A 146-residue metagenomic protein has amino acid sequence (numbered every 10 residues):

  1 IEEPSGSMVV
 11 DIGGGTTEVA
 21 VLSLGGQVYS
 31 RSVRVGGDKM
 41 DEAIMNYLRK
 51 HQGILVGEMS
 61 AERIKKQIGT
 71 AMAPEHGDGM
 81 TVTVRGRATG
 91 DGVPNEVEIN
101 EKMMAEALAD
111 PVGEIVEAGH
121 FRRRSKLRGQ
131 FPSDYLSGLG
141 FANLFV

Functional and structural regions predicted by a protein language model:
I1-V10: Conserved phosphate-binding catalytic cores of ATP/NTP-utilizing and phosphoryl-transfer enzymes
D11, I44, G119: Residue-level signature of catalytic and energy-coupling elements of molecular machines, predominantly ATP/GTP-dependent
G14: Short, glycine/acidic-enriched loop or turn micro-motifs at the edges of active sites
T17-L22: Short beta-strand scaffold segments in enzyme catalytic cores
S23-A109: Phosphate-binding glycine-rich/basic clefts of nucleotide- and phosphate-handling proteins, predominantly
E101, L108, V112-I115, A142-F145: Short amphipathic alpha-helix initiation/capping segments at coil-to-helix junctions
A107-D134: Phosphate/ATP-binding catalytic cores across multiple sugar-kinase/actin-like superfamilies, primarily ASKHA
Q130-V146: Glycine-rich phosphate-binding loops at beta-strand->alpha-helix junctions
